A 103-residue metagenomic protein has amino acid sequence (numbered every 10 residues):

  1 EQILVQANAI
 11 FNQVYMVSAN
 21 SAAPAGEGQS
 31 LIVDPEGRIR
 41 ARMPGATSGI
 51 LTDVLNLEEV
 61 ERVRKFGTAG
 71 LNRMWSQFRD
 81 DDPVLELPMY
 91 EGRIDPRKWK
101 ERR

Functional and structural regions predicted by a protein language model:
E1-L51: CN hydrolase (nitrilase-like) catalytic-core segments centered on the catalytic cysteine and neighboring Lys/Glu
A23, L55, F78-D81: Residue-level signal for alpha-helical context at structural boundaries
T47-F66: A short, polar/charged loop-to-alpha-helix boundary motif
V60-R103: Cysteine/selenocysteine-centered motifs that mediate thiol-based redox chemistry or coordinate metal-sulfur cofactors
